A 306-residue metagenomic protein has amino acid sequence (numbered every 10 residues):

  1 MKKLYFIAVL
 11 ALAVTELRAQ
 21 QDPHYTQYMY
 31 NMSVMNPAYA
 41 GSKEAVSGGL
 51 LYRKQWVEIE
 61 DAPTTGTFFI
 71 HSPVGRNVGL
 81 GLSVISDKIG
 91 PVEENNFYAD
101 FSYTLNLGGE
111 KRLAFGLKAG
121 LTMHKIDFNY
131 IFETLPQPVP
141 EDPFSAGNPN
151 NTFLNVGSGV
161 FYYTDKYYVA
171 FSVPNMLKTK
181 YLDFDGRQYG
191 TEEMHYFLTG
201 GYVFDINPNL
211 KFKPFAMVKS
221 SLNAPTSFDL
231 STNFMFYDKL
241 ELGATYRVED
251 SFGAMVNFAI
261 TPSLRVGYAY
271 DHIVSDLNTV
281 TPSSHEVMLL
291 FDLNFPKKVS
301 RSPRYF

Functional and structural regions predicted by a protein language model:
M1-L4, L107-G109: Positively charged n-region of N-terminal signal peptides that target proteins for export
L4-A13: Sec-dependent N-terminal signal peptides
T15-A19: Sec/Tat signal peptide C-region and signal peptidase I cleavage site
Q20-F306: Subset of outer-membrane beta-barrel
